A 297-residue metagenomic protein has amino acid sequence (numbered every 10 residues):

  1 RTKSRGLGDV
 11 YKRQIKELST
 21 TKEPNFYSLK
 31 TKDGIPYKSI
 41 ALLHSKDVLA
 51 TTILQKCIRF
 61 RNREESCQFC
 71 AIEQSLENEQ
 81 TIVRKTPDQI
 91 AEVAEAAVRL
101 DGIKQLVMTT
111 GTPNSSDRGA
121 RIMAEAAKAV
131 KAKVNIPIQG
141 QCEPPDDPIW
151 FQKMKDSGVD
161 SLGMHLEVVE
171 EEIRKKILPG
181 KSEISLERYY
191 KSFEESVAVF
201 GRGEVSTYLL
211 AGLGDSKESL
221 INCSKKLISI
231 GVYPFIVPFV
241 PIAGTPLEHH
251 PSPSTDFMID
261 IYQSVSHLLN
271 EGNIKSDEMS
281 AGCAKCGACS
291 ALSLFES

Functional and structural regions predicted by a protein language model:
T2-Y11: Single conserved hydrophobic/aromatic residue that forms the stacking wall/gate of nucleotide- or nucleobase-binding
G6, S66, G102-K104, G158-D160 (+2 more regions): Short loop/turn motifs at secondary-structure junctions
K12-H44: Extended acidic/polar, glycine-enriched regions that form or flank non-catalytic beta-rich accessory modules
I35-S39, T52-F60, I90-R99: Short, charged beta->alpha transition segments
K46-K85: Canonical Radical SAM [4Fe-4S] cluster-binding loop centered on the CxxxCxxC motif and its immediate flanking residues
A71-I90, A97-W150, M154-S192, E204-S206 (+1 more regions): Core AdoMet radical
D160-L166, E170, E187-P246, I261-G272: Conserved C-terminal portion of the radical SAM core fold that forms the substrate/S-adenosylmethionine-binding
E171-G180, A211-K217, Y233-F257, S276-E296: Flexible glycine/acidic-rich beta-alpha junction loops that bind and position SAM and/or redox cofactors in anaerobic
